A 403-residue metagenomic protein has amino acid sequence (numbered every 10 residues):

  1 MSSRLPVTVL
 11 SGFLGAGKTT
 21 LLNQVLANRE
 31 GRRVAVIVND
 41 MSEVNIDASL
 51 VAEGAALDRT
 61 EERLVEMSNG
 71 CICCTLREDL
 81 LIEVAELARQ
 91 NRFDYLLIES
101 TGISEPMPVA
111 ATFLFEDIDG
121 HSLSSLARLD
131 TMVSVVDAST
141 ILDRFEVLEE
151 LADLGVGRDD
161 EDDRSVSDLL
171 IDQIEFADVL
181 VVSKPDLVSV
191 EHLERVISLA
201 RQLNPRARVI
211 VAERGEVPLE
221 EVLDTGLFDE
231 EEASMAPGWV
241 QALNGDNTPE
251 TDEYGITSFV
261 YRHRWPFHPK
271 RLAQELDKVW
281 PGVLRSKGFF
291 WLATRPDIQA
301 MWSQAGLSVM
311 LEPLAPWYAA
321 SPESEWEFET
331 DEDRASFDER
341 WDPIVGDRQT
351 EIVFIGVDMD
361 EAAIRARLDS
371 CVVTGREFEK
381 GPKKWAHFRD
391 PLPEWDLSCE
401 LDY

Functional and structural regions predicted by a protein language model:
S2-D168: Nucleotide-state-sensitive switch-loop elements of NTP-binding domains
E43, I141, V147-E351, E361 (+1 more regions): C-terminal accessory "lid"/substrate-recognition subdomains
I364-A366: Edge beta-strands of jelly-roll/beta-sandwich modules across compartments, strongly enriched in secreted/luminal
